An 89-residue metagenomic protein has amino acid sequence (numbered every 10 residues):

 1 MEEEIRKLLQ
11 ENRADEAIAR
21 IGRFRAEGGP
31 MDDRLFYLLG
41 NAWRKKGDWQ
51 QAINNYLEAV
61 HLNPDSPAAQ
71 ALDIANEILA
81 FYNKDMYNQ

Functional and structural regions predicted by a protein language model:
E3, R34-L38, A71: "A position-specific structural signal for the A-helix of alpha-solenoid helical repeats
E27-G28, H61-L62: Structural marker of alpha-solenoid helical repeat scaffolds
D65-M86: TPR/TPR-like alpha-solenoid helical repeat scaffolds
